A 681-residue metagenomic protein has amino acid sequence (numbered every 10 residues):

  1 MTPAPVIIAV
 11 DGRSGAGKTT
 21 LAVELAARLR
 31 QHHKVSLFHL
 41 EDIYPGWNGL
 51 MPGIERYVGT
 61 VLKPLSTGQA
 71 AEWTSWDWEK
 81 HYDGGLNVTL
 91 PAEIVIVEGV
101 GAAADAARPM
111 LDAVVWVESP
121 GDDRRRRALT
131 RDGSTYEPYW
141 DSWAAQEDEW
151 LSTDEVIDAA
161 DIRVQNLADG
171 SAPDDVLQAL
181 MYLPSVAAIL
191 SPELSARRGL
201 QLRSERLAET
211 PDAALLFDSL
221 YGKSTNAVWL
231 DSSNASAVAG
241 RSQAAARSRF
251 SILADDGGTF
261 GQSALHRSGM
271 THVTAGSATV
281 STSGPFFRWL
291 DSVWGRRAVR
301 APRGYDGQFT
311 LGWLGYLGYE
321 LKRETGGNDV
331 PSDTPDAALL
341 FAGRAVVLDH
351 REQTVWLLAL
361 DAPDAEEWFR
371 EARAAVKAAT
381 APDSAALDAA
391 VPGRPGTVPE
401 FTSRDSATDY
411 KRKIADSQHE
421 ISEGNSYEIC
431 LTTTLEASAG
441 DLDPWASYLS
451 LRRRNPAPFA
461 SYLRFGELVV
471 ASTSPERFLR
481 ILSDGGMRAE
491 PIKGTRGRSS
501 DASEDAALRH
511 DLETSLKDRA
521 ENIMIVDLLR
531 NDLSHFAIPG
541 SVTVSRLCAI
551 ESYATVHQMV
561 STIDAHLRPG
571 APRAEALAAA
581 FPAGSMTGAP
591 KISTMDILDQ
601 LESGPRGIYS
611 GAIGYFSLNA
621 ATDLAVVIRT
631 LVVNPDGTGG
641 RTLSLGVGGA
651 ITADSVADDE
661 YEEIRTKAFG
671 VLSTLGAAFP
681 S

Functional and structural regions predicted by a protein language model:
M1, P109, A113, T130 (+2 more regions): NTP-dependent small-molecule kinase module
M1-I8: Extreme N-terminal, non-catalytic leader segments that precede Walker-type/kinase nucleotide-binding cores
R13: P-loop (Walker A) phosphate-binding loop of NTP-binding proteins
K18: Conserved lysine of the Walker
L21: Hydrophobic positions on the alpha1 helix immediately C-terminal to the Walker A/P-loop
S36, Y44-L90, I94-V95: Conserved nucleotide-sensing/catalytic segment adjacent to the nucleotide-binding pocket in NTP-handling enzymes
G85-D132: ATP-dependent NMP and nucleoside kinases share a basic, alpha-helical "lid"
S185-S681: Extended alpha-helical targeting/anchoring segments, especially N-terminal organellar/secretory targeting helices
